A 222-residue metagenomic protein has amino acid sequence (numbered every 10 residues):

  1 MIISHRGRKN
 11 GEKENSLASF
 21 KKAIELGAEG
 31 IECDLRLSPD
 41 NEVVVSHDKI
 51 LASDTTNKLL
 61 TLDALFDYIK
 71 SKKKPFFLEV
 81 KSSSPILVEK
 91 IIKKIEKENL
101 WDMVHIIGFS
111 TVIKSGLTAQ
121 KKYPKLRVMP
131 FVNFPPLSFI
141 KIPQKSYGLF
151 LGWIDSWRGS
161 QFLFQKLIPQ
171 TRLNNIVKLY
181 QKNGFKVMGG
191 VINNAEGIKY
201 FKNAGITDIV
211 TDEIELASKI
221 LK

Functional and structural regions predicted by a protein language model:
M1-K222: Phosphate-group recognition and catalysis centered on beta-loop-alpha active-site segments
